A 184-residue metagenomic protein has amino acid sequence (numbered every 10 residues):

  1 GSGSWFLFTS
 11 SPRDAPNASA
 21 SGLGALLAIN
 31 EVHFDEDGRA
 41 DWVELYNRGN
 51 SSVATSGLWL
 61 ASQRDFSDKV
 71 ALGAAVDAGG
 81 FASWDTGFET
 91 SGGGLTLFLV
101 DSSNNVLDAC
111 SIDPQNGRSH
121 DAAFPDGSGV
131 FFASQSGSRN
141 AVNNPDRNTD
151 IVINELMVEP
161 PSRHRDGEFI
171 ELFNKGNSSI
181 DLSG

Functional and structural regions predicted by a protein language model:
G1-G184: Intrinsically disordered, low-complexity linkers and terminal tails enriched in Ser/Thr/Pro/Gly with interspersed basic
